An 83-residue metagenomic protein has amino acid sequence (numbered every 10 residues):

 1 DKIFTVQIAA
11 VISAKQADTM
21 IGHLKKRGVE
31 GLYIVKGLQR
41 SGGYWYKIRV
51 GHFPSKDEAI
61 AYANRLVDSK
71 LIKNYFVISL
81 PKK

Functional and structural regions predicted by a protein language model:
K2, I12-K83: Extracytoplasmic
A9: Conserved beta3-strand ATP-binding lysine motif
